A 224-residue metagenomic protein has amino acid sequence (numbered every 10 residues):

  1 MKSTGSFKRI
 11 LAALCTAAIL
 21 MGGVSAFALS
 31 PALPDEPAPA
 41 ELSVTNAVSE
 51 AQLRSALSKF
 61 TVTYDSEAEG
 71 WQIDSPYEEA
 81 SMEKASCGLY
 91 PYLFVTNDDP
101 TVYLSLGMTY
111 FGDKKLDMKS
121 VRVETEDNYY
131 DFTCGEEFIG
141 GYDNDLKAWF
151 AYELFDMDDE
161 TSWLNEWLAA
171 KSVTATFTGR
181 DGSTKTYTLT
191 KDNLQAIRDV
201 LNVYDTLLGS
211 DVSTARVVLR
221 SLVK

Functional and structural regions predicted by a protein language model:
M1-T4, G23, E41: Intrinsically disordered, low-complexity segments
S3-L14: Bacterial N-terminal signal peptides that target proteins for export
C15, I19-G23: Hydrophobic core
F27-K224: A generic "folded-domain core" signal
